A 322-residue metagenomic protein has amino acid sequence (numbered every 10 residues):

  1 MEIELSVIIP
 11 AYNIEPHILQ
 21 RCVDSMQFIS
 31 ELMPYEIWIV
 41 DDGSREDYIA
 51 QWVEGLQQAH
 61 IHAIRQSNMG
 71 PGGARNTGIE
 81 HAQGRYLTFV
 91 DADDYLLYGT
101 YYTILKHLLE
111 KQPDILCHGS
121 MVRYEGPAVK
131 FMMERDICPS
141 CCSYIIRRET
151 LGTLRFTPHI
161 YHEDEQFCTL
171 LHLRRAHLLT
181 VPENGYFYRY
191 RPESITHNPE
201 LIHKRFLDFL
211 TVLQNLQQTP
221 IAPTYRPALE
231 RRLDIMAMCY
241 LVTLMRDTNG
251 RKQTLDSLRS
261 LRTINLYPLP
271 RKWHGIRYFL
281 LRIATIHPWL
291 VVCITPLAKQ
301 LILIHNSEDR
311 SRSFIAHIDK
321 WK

Functional and structural regions predicted by a protein language model:
E2, T248-K322: Membrane-interface aromatic/basic loop that binds lipid-linked glycans or pyrophosphate carriers, typified by
E4-S6, S25, E36, Q166: Cell-envelope/extracellular polymer assembly enzymes that use nucleotide-activated donors
I14-F28: Short, well-formed alpha-helical segments that are part of the catalytic scaffolds of diverse glycosyltransferases
S25, W38-Q51, D91: A conserved acidic beta->alpha catalytic loop
Q66-A82: Glycine-rich, basic loop-to-helix element that forms the pyrophosphate-binding segment of sugar-nucleotide handling
L87: Short aromatic/hydrophobic "clamp" motif used to bind/position activated sugar donors
G99-V129: Conserved donor NDP-sugar-binding/catalytic core segment of glycosyltransferases
K130-K204: Conserved nucleotide-sugar donor-binding catalytic segment
